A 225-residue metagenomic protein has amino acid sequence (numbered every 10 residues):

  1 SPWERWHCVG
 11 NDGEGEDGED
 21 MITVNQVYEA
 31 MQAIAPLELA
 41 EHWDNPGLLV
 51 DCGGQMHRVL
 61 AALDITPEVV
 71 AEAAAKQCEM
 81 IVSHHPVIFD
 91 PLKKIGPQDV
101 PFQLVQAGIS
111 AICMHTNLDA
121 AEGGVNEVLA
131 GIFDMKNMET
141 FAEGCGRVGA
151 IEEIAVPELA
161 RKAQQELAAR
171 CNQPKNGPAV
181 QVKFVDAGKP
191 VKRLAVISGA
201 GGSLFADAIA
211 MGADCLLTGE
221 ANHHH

Functional and structural regions predicted by a protein language model:
E16-H225: Hydrophobic structural segments
